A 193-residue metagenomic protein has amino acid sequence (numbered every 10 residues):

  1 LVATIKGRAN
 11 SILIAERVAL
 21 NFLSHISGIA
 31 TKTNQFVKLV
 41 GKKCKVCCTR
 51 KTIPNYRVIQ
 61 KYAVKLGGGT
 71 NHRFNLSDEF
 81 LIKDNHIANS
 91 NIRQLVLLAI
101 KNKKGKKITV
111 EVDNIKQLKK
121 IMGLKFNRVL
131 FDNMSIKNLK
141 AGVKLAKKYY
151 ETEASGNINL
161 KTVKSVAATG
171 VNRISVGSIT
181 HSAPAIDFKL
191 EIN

Functional and structural regions predicted by a protein language model:
L1-L124, R128, K137-L145, Y149-A154 (+2 more regions): Acidic/glycine-rich phosphate/pyrophosphate-binding loops and surrounding catalytic core that coordinate Mg2+
F131: Active-site core of metal-dependent hydrolases
M134: Glycine/alanine-rich phosphate-binding loops at beta-alpha junctions
L160: Cys/His-rich Zn2+-binding cysteine-cluster or related metal-binding knuckle/ribbon modules and their
K189-N193: Active-site loop ensemble at the mouth of alpha/beta enzyme cores that anchors a bound cofactor
